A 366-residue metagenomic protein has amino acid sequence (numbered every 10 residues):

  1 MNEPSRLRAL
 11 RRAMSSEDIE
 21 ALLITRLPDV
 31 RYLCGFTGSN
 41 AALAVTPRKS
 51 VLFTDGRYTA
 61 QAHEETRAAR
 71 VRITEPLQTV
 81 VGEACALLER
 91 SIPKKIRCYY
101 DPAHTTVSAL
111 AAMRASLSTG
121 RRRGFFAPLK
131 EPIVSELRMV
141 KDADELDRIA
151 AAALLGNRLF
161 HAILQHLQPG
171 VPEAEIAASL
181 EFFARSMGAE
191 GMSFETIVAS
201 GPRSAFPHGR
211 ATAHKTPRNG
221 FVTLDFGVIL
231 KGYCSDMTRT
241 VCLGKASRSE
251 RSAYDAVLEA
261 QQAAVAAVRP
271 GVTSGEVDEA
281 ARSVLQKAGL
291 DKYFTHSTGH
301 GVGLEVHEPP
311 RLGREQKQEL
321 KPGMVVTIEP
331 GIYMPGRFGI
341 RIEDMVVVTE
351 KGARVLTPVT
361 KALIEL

Functional and structural regions predicted by a protein language model:
M1-L366: Active-site neighborhoods and metal-handling regions in enzymes and metal-associated proteins
